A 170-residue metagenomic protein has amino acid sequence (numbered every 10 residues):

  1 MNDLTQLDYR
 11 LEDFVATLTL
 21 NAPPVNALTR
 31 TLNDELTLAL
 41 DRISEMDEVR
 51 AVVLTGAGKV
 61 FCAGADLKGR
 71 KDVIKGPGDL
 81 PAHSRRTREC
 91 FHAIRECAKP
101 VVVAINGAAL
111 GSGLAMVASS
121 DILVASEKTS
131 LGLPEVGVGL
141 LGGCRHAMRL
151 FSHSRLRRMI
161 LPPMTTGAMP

Functional and structural regions predicted by a protein language model:
M1-A57, H92: Conserved CoA-thioester-binding segment of acyl-CoA-metabolizing enzymes
L18, L54, D66, M116-A118: Hydrophobic/aromatic residues within transmembrane alpha-helices of multi-pass small-molecule transporters
N21, T55-A57, A63, N106 (+2 more regions): A secondary-structure boundary/capping signal
L32-L36, H83-R86, M116: Hydrophobic alpha-helical membrane-association signature
A39, R86-C97: Catalytic-core regions built around general acid/base machinery
G56-C90, A109: Glycine- (often His-adjacent) and acidic-residue-rich active-site loop that binds/positions the CoA thioester
A93-P170: Crotonase-fold acyl-CoA enzyme core
